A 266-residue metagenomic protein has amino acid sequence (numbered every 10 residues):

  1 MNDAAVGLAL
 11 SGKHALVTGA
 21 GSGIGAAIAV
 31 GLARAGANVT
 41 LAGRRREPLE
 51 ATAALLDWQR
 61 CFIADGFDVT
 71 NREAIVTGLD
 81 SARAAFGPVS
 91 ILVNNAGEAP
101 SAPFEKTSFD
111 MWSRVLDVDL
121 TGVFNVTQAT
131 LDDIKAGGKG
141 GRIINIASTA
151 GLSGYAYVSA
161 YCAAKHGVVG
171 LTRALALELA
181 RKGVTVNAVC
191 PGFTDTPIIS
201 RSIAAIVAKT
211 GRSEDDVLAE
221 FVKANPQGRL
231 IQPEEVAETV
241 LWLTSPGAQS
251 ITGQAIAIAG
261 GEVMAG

Functional and structural regions predicted by a protein language model:
M1-G7, S153, L241, T252-G266: Short C-terminal tail/terminal secondary-structure segment of NAD(P)H-dependent dehydrogenase/reductase domains
H14, G21-S22: Conserved glycine-rich cofactor-binding loop
I75, P103-F104, S108-L116, F221: Substrate-binding pocket helix/loop in short-chain dehydrogenase/reductase
T127, A164, T172: Active-site helix of classical SDR
D132, L177-E178, Q249: Alpha-helical segment proximal to the catalytic Tyr-Lys
S148: Residue(s) in the substrate-gating loop at a strand-loop-helix junction that position the organic substrate next
A180, T185, I251-G253: Short, small/polar-rich loop/turn modules that mediate ligand/substrate recognition or access, typified
